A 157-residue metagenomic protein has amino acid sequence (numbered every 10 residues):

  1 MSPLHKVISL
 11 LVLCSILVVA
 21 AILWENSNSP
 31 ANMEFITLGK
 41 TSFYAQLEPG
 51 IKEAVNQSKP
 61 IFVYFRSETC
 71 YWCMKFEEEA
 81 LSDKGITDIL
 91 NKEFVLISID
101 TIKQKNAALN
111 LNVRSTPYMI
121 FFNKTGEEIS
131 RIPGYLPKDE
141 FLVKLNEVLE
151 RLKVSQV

Functional and structural regions predicted by a protein language model:
M1-G39: N-terminal targeting signals for export/organelle localization
T41-Y44, I86-K105: Thiol-based oxidoreductase modules, predominantly thioredoxin-like and allied folds used for disulfide exchange
F43-K59: A short beta-strand-turn-helix
Q57-C70: Short active-site neighborhood of thiol/selenol oxidoreductases, capturing the structured segment around
S67-E68, T101-I102, K124-T125, P137: Solvent-exposed coil/turn segments that connect beta secondary-structure elements in extracytoplasmic/periplasmic
C73-I89: Typically the conserved alpha-helix immediately C-terminal to a functionally engaged Cys/Sec in thioredoxin-like
N110-R114: A short glycine-leucine-enriched loop at secondary-structure breakpoints that most characteristically corresponds
S115-Q156: Non-catalytic, surface beta->alpha helical segment in thiol-disulfide oxidoreductase systems
